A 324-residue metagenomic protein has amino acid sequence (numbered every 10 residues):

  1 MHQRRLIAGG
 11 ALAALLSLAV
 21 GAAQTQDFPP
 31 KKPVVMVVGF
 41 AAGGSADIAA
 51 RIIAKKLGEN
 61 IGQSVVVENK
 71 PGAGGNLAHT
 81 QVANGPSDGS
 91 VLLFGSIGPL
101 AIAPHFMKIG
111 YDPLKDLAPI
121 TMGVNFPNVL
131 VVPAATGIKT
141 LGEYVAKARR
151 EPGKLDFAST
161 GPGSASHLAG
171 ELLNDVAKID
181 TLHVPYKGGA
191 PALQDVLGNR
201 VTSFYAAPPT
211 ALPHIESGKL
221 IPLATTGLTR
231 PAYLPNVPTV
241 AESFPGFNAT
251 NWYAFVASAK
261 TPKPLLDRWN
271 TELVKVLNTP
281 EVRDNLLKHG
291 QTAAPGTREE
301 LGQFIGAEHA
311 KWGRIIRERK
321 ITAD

Functional and structural regions predicted by a protein language model:
M1-K31, D324: Short, low-complexity disordered leader/linker segments with a strong preference for bacterial N-terminal type II
Q24-D116, K154, P162, K178-A207 (+4 more regions): N-terminal (or domain-start) structured segment
K31-P33, A177, E216, K263-D324: An extracytoplasmic/periplasmic, membrane-proximal ligand-sensing/linker region
I53, L57, S166-A169, I305-E308: Hydrophobic/aromatic residues within well-ordered alpha-helical segments
N84-S90, I97, P104-P191, T239-V240 (+2 more regions): Hinge/capping helix and adjacent helix->loop/strand transition within the periplasmic-binding protein
P191-N248: Anionic-ligand binding region
